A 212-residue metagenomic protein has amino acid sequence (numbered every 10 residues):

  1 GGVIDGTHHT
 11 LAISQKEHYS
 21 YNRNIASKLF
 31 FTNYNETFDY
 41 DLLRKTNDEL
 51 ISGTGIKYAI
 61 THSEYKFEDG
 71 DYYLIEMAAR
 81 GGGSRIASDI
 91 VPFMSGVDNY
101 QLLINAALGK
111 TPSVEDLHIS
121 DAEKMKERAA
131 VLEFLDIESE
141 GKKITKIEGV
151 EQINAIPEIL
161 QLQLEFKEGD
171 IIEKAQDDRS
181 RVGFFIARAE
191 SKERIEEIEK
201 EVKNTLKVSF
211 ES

Functional and structural regions predicted by a protein language model:
G1-Y72, G81: Internal nucleotide-binding/catalytic subdomain
H9, S20-N22, S84-I86, K142 (+1 more regions): Intrinsically disordered, low-complexity acidic/polar segments
S20-I25, S84-S88, K126, K207-V208: A short, polar/proline- and glycine-enriched secondary-structure boundary/capping micro-motif
N35, I90-S95, A187-E190: Short alpha-helix boundary/capping segments
F38, D98, E190-R194: A generic structural signal for alpha-helix starts
L42-H62, A78-K143: Active-site "cap" helix and flanking loop/linker of ATP-utilizing ligase/carboxylase catalytic domains
I104-S212: Peripheral (often C-terminal) accessory segments that flank ATP-dependent C-N-forming ligase machineries
